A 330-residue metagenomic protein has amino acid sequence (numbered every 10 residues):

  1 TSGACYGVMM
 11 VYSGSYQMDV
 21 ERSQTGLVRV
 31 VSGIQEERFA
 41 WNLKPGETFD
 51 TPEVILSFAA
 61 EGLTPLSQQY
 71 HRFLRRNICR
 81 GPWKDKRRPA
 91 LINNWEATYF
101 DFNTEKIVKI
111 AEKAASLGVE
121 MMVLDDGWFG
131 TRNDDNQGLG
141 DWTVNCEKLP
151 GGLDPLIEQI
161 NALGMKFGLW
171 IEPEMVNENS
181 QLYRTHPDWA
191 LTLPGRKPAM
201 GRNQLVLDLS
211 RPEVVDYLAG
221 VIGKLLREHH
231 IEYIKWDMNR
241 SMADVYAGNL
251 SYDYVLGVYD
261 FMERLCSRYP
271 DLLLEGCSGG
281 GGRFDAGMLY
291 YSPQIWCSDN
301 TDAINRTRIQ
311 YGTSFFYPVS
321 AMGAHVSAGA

Functional and structural regions predicted by a protein language model:
T1-N77, I304: N-terminal accessory beta-strand-rich subdomains and adjacent acidic, glycine-rich linkers that precede catalytic cores
V8, S32, S241, V245 (+1 more regions): Short, intrinsically disordered, charge-balanced linker/junction segments flanking boundaries in proteins
S13-S15, L56, A97, E174 (+1 more regions): Short, glycine-/Ser/Thr-/acidic-enriched flexible segments
E53, F58, L74, I78 (+7 more regions): A generic secondary-structure signal for well-formed alpha-helical elements
Y70-A90: Long, charged amphipathic helices and adjacent flexible linkers at domain junctions
W83-G220, Y233: Aromatic-lined carbohydrate-binding/catalytic grooves of carbohydrate-active enzymes
Y99, D126, G130, Q137 (+5 more regions): Active-site and adjacent substrate-binding regions of carbohydrate-active enzymes
N177-D216, G220, Y252-A330: Glycan-recognition surfaces
